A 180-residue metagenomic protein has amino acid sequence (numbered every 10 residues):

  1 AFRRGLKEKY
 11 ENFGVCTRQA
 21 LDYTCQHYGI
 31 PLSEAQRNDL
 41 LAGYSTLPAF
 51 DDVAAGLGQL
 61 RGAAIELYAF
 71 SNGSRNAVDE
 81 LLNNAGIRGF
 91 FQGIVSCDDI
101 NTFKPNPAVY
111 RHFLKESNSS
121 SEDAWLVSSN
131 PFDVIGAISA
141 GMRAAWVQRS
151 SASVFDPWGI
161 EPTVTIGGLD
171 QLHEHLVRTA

Functional and structural regions predicted by a protein language model:
A1-D51, G62, N76: N-terminal helical cap/lid subdomain that shapes the substrate entry/recognition surface in HAD-like hydrolases
A54, G58-R61, F70, S74-A180: Asp-based, Mg2+/Mn2+-dependent phosphohydrolase catalytic module
